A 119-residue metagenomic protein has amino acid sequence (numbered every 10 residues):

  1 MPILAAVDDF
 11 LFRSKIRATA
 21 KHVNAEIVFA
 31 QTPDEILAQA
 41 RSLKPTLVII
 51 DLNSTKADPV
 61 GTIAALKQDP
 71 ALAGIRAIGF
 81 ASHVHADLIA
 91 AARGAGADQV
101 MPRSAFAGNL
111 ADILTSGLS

Functional and structural regions predicted by a protein language model:
M1-F10: Conserved acidic segment of CheY-like receiver
A25-Q31: Short hydrophobic/Thr-rich beta-strand motif most characteristic of the beta2 strand and flanking loop of CheY-like
T32-L47: Acidic, metal-coordinating helix/loop segments flanking the phosphotransfer/catalytic sites of two-component signaling
I50-L66: Conserved phosphotransfer microenvironments
K67-A73, A95: Conserved phosphotransfer cores of two-component systems
G74-H83: A short, hydrophobic beta-strand element within the central beta-sheet of small alpha/beta folds
V84-Q99: Alpha4 helix (beta4-alpha4-beta5 surface) of REC/receiver domains from two-component response regulators
G96-G108: Output/docking surface of receiver
